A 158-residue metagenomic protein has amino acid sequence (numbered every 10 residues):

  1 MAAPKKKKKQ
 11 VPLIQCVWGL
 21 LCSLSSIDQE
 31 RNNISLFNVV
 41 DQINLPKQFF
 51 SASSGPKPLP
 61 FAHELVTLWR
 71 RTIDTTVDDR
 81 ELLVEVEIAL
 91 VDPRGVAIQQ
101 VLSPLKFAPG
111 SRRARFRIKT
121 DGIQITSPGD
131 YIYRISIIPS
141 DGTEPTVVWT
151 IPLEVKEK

Functional and structural regions predicted by a protein language model:
A2-S127, I132-K158: Contiguous segments within soluble domain cores/interaction surfaces
